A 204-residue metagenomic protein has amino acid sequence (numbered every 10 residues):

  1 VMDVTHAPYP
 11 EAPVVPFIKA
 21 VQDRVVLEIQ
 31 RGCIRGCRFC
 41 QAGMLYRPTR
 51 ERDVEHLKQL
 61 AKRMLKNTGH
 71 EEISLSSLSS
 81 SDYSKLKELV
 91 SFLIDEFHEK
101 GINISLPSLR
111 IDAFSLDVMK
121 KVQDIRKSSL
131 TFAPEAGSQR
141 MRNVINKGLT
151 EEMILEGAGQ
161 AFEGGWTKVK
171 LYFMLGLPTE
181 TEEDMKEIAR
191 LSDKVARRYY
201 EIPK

Functional and structural regions predicted by a protein language model:
V1-R38, A42, P48-T49, E55: Acidic, low-complexity intrinsically disordered segments
P10, T49, D53-E55, L60-K62 (+2 more regions): Primarily the internal scaffold of c-type cytochrome electron-transfer domains, especially repeated/multiheme c-type
A12-A20, Y46-E51, F114-D117, I145-L149 (+1 more regions): Short, mixed-charge, low-aromatic patches
A42-L45, R140-R142: Bateman (tandem CBS) regulatory domains
M44-R50, S80, P178: Acidic/glycine-enriched edge-of-secondary-structure segments
K62-K204: Conserved SAM/AdoMet-binding glycine-rich loop
